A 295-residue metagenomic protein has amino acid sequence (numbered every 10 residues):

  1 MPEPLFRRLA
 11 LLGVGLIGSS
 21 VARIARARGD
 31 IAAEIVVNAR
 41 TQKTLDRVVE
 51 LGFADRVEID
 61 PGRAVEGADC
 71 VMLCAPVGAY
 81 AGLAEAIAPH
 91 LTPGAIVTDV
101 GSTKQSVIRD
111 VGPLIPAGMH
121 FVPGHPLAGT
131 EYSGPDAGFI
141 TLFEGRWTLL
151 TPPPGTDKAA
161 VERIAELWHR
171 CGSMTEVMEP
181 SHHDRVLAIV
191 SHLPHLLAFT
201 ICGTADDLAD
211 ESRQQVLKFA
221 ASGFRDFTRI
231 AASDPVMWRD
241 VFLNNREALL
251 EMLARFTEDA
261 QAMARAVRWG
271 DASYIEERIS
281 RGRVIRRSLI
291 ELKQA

Functional and structural regions predicted by a protein language model:
M1-C70: NAD(P)+-binding Rossmann beta1-loop-alpha1 motif at the extreme N-terminus of oxidoreductases
L5-R8, G94, G145: Phosphate-coordination loops involved in phosphoryl transfer and adenosine-cofactor binding
R8, E34, H120, W147 (+1 more regions): Residues at the starts of beta-strands that form the adenosine-phosphate
P61-I96: Rossmann-like NAD(P)-binding element
C74-P76, G101, P152: Glycine-rich, N-terminal phosphate-binding loop of Rossmann-like dinucleotide-binding domains
L83-D136: Rossmann-like NAD(P)(H) cofactor-binding subdomain of soluble oxidoreductases
I140-R229: Internal alpha-helical scaffold of NAD(P)-dependent oxidoreductase catalytic cores
R213-R281: Interdomain hinge/lid region at the active-site interface of Rossmann-like NAD(P)-dependent oxidoreductases
